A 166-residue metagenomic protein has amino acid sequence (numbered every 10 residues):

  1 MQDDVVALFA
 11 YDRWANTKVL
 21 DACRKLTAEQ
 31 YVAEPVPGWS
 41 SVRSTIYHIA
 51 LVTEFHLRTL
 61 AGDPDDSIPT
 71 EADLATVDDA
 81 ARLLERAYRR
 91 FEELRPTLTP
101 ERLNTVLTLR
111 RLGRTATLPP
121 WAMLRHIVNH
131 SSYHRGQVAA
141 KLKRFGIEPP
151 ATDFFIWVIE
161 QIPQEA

Functional and structural regions predicted by a protein language model:
V6-T70, R111-A166: Short, contiguous alpha-helical
G62-N104: Helix-adjacent hinge/juxtasegments
